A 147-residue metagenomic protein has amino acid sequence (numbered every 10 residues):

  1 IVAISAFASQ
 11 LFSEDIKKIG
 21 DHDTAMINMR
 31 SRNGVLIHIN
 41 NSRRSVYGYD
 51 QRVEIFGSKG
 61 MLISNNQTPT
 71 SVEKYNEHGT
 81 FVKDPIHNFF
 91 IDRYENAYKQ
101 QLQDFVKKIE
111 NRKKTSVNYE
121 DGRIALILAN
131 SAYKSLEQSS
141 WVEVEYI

Functional and structural regions predicted by a protein language model:
I1-L36, S42-Y47, E120: Rossmann-like dinucleotide-binding domain that binds NAD(P)(H)
R32, T80, D104-I147: C-terminal helix-rich "cap/oligomerization" subdomain common to oxidoreductases
S42, Q67-T68: Surface loops and adjacent helix of pleckstrin homology
S45-G48, S71-K74, I91: A short local loop/turn or secondary-structure capping micro-motif enriched for an aromatic residue
V46, F90-L102, V117: Active-site loop of classical SDR/Rossmann-like NAD(P)-dependent oxidoreductases, centered on the catalytic Tyr-X3-Lys
Q51, Q101-D104: Hydrophobic alpha-helical segments typical of transmembrane helices and their membrane-interface/capping positions
V53, P69-V82: Short polybasic amphipathic segments
